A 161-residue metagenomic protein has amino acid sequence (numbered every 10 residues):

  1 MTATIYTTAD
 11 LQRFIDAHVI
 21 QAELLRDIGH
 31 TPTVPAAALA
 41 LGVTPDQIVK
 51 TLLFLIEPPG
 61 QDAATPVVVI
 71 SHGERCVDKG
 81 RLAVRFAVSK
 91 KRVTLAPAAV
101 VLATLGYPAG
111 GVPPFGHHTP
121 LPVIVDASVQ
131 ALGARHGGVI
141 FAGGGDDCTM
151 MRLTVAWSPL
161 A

Functional and structural regions predicted by a protein language model:
M1-A161: Extended, low-hydrophobicity, polar/charged segments
